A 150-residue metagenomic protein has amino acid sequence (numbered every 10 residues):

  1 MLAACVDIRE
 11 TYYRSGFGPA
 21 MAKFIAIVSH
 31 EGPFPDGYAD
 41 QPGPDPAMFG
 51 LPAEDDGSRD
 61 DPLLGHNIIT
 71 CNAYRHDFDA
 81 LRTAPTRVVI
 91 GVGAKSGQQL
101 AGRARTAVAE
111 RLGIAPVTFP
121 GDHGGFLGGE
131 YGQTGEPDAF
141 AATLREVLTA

Functional and structural regions predicted by a protein language model:
A3-A107, R111-A115: Alpha/beta-hydrolase
E110-A150: Catalytic active-site module of serine/aspartate enzymes centered on a nucleophile-bearing elbow/loop
